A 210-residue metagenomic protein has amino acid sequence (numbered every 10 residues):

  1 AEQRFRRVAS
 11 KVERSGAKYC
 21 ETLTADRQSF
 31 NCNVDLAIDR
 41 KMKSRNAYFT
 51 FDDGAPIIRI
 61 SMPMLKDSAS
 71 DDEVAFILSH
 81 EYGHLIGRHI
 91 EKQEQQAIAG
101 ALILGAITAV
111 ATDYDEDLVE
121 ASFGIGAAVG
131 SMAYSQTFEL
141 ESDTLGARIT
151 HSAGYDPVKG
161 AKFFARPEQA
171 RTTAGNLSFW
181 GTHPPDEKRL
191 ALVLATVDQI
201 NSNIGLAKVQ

Functional and structural regions predicted by a protein language model:
A1-A99, S152-A153, T172-T173, K208-V209: Peri-catalytic and regulatory segments of divalent metal-dependent proteins
A1-F30, E116-S178: Short helix/loop segments within enzyme catalytic domains that coordinate or immediately flank catalytic cofactors
F76, H84, A101-L104, L140 (+1 more regions): Internal, well-ordered alpha-helical scaffold/interface segments that support domain packing or protein-protein contacts
F76, Q136, L140, E187-L190: Non-membrane alpha-helical structural segments and their capping/turn regions in soluble enzymes
H89-A121: Post-HEXXH active-site segment of zinc metalloproteases
D143, V158-Q210: Extracytoplasmic and endomembrane cell-envelope/extracellular-matrix remodeling and assembly machinery
